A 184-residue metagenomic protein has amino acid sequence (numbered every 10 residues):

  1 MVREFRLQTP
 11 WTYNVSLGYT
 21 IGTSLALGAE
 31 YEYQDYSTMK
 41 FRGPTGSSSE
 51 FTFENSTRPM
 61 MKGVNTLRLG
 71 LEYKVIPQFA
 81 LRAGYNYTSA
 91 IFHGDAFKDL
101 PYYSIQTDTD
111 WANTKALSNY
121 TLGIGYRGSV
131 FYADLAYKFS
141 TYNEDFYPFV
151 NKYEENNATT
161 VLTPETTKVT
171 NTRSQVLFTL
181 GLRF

Functional and structural regions predicted by a protein language model:
M1-F184: Outer-membrane beta-barrel porins/channels
